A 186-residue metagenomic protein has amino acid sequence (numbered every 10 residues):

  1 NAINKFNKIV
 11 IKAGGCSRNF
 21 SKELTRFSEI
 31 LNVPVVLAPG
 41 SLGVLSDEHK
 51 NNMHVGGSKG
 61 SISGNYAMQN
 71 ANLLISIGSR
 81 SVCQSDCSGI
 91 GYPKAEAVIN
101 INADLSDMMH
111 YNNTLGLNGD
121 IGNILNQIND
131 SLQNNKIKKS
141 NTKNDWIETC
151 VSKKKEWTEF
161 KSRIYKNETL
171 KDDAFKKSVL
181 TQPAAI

Functional and structural regions predicted by a protein language model:
N1, A95, I99-I186: Phosphate/pyrophosphate-binding active-site segments
N1-K50, E148-I186: Cofactor-pocket helix-loop regions in the catalytic cores of large enzyme subunits
N7-I9, N72, T114: Conserved acidic residues
I11, N52-V55, V82-S85, M108-N112 (+2 more regions): Generic preference for well-ordered secondary structure
A13-I101: Glycine-rich, anion-gripping cofactor-binding loops and their flanking helix/strand elements in enzyme active sites
